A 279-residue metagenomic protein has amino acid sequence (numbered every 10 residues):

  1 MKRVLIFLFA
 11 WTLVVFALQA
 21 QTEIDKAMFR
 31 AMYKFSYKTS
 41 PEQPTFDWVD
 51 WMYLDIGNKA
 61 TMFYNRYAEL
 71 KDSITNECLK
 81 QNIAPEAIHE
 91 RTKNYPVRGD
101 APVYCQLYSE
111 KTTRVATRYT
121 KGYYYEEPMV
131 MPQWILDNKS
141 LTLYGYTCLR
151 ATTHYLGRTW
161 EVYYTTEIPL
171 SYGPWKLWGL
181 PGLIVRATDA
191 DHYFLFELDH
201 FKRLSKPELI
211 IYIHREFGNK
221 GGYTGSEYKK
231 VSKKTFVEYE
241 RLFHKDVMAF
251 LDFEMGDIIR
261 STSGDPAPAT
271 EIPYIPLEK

Functional and structural regions predicted by a protein language model:
M1-K26: Bacterial Sec-dependent N-terminal signal peptides
Q21-P132, D137-S140, T147, E161 (+1 more regions): Extracellular or lumenal secretory-pathway regions
L143-Y144, Y155: Structural motif
R150-I213: Gly/Pro-enriched, hydrophobic low-complexity segments that function as extracytoplasmic propeptides/linkers
